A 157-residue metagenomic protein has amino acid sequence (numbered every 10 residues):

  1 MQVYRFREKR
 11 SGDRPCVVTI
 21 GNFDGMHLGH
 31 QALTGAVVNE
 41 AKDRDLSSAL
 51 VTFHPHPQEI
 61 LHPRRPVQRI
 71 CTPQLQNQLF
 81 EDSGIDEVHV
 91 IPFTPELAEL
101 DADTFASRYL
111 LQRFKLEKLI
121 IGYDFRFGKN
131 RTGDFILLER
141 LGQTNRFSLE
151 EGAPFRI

Functional and structural regions predicted by a protein language model:
M1-I157: Nucleotidyltransferase catalytic core that binds NTPs
